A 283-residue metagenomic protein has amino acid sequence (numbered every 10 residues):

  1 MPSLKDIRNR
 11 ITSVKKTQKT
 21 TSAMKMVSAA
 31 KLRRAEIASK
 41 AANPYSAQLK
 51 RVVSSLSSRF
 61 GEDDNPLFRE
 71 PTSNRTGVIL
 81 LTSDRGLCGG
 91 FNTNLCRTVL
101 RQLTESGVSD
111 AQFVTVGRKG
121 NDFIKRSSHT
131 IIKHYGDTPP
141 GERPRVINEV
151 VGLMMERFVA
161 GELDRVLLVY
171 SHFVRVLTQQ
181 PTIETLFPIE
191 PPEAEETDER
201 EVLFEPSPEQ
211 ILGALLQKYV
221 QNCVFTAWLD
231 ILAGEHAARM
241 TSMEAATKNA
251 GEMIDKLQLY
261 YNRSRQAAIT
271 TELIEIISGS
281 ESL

Functional and structural regions predicted by a protein language model:
M1-L283: C-terminal beta-strand-loop-alpha-helix "lid" module of Rossmann-like NAD(P)-dependent dehydrogenases
